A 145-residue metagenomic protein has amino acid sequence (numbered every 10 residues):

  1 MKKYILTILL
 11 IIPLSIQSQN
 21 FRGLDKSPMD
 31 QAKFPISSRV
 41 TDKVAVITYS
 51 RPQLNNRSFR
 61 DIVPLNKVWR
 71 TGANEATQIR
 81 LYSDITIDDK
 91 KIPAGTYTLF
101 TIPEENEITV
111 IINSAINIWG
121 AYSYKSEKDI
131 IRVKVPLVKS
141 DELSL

Functional and structural regions predicted by a protein language model:
M1-F21: Bacterial Sec-dependent N-terminal signal peptides
L6, I47, A94-G95: Short capping micro-motif at the N-terminus of alpha-helices
L10, R51-Q53, S83-I85: Short glycine-rich, polar/acidic loop-and-turn segments at beta strand-coil junctions
I11, F59, T86-D88: Alpha-helical interaction segments
S15, N66-A73: Amphipathic repeat-derived elements
Q19-K67, I118-L145: Primarily secretory-pathway and cell-envelope proteins
R70-W119: Mid-length scaffold segments of soluble, non-membrane domains
